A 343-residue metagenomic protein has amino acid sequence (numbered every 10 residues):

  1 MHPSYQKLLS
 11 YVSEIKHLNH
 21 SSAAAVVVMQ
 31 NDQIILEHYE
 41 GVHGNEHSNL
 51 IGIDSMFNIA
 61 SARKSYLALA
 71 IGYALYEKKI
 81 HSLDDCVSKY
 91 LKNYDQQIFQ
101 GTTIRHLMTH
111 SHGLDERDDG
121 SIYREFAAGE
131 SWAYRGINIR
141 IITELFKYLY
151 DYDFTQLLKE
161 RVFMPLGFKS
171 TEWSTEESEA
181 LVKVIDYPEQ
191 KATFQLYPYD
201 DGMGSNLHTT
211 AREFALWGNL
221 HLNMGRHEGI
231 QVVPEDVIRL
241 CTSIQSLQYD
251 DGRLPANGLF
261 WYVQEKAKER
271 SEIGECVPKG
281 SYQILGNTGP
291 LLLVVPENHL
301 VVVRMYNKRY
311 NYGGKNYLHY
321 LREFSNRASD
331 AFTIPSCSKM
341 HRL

Functional and structural regions predicted by a protein language model:
H2-F57: Short, conserved catalytic-motif segment at the N-terminal edge
K7, I53, N58-S61, Y76-D115 (+2 more regions): Active-site helix/loop module of the DD-peptidase/beta-lactamase fold, centered on the serine-lysine SxxK catalytic
V12, V26, D32, S55-L83 (+3 more regions): Active-site SXXK
I51-D54, Y123-A128, N138-R140, Q195-M203: Flexible glycine/proline-enriched surface loops and loop-helix/loop-strand junctions
I141-L145, S205-H227, P290-Y306: Active-site-proximal alpha-helical segments within enzyme catalytic domains
S174, E179-K183, K191-Q231, C241: Active-site-proximal binding-pocket segments
V182-S205, S243-V301: Active-site Gly/Thr loop motif
S281-L343: Structured C-terminal helix/loop/strand segments within mature extracytoplasmic catalytic/sensor domains
